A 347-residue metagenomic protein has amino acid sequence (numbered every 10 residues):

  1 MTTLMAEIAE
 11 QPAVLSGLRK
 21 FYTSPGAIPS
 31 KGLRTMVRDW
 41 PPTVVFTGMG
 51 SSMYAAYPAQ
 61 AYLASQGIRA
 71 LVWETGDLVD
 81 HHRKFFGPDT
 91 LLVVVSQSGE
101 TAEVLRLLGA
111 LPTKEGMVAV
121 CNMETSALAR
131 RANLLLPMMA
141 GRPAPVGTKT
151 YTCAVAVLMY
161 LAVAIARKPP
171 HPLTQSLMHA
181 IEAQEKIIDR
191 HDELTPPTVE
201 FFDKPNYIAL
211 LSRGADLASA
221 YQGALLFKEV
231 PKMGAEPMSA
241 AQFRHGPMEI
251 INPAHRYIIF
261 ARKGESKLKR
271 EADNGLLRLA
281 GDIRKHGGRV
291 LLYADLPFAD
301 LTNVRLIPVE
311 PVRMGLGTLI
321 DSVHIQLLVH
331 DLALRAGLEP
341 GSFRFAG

Functional and structural regions predicted by a protein language model:
T2, A6-V45, L134-L136, G141-I258 (+1 more regions): Active-site phosphate/pyrophosphate-binding segments
A27-I28, M36-E185, R213, A254-H255 (+1 more regions): Glycine-rich phosphate-binding loops that contact phosphosugars or nucleotide phosphates
S219-Q222, A235-P237, G246-M248, K267-L276 (+3 more regions): Extended hydrophobic-aromatic, low-complexity segments
E229, G281-K285, H330: Short basic/hydrophobic patches in alpha-helices and adjacent helix-turn junctions that form amphipathic surface motifs
N303, V312-G347: Generic C-terminus detector
